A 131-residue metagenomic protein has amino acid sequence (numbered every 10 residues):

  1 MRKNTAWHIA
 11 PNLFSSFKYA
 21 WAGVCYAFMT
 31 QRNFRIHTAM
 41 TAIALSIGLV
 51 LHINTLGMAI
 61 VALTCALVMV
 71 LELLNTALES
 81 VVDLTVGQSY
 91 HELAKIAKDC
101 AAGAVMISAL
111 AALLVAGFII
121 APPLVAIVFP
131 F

Functional and structural regions predicted by a protein language model:
M1-M69, L74-A77, Y90, K98-F131: Hydrophobic alpha-helical transmembrane segments
V82-K95: Aspartate-rich (DDxxD/NDxxD/DxxxD) Mg2+/diphosphate-binding motifs and their adjoining helix-loop segments
